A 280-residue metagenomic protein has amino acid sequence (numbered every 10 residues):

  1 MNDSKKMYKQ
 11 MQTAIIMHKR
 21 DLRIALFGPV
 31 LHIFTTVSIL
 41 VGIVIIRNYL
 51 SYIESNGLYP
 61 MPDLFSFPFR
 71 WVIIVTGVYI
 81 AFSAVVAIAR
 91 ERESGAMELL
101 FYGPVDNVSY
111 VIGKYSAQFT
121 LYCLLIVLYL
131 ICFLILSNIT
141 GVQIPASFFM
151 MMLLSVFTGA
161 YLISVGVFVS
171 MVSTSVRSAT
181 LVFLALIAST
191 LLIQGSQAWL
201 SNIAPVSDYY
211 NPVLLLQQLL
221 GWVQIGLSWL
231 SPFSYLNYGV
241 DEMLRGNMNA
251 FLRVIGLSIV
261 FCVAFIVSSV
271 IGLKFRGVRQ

Functional and structural regions predicted by a protein language model:
M1-T35, F275-R279: Aromatic- and glycine-rich beta-strand/loop motifs that create alpha-glucan
I24, R90, G103, L134-N138 (+3 more regions): Transmembrane helix-loop junction
T35-I39, S178-T190: Central hydrophobic cores of alpha-helical transmembrane segments in multi-pass integral membrane proteins
V44-E54, L58-I73, A117-V182: Secretory targeting signals
S51-L58, P62, L191-G272: Terminal transmembrane helical anchor/hairpin motif
F67-R90: Long, hydrophobic alpha-helical segments
I80, E93, L124, L128 (+2 more regions): Residue-level signal for transmembrane alpha-helical positions in Major Facilitator Superfamily
A87-F119: Helix-loop-helix units of permease transmembrane domains in multi-pass membrane transporters, especially ABC
